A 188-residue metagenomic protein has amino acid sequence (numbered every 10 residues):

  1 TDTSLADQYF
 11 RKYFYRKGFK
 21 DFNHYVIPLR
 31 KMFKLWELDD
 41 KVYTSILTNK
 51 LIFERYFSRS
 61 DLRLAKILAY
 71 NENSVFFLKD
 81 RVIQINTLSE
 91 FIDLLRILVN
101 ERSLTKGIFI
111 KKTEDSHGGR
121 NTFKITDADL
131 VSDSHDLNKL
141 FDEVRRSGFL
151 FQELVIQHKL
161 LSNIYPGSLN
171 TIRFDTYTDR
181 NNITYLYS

Functional and structural regions predicted by a protein language model:
T1-I97, S116: Conserved N-proximal alpha/beta basic substrate-recognition cap immediately N-terminal to, or forming the N-lobe
L47, L51, I85, S89 (+4 more regions): Short, amphipathic alpha-helical segments
L47-T48, K111-T113, Q152-L154: Short His-Asn-centered micro-motif
L68-N71, T126, V155, T178: Residues at the C-termini of beta-strands that transition into short coil/loop
N73-S74, E114-H117, I156-Q157, D179-N181: Short, solvent-exposed loop/turn segments at secondary-structure junctions
S74, T105-L137: Glycine-rich phosphate-binding loop of ATP-grasp-fold ATP-dependent ligases
V75-R81, G118-F123, L160-Y165: Short, solvent-exposed polar/charged micro-motifs at secondary-structure junctions
T105-I108, D133-S188: Phosphate-binding site of ATP-dependent enzymes
